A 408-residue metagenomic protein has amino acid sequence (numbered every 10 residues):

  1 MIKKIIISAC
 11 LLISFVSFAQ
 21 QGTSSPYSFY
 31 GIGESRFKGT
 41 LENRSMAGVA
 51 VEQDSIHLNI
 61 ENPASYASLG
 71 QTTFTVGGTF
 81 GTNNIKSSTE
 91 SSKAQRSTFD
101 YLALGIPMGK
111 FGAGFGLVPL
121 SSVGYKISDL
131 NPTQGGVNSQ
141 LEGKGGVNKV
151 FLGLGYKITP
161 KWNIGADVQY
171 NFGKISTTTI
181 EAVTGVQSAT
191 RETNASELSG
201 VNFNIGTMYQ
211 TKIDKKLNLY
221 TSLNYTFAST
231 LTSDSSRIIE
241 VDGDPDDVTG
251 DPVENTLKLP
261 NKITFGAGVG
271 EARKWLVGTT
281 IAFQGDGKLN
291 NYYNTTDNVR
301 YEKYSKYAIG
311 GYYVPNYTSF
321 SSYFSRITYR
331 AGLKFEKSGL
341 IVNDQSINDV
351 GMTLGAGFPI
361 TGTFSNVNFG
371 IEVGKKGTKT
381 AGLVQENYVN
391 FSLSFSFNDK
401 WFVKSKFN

Functional and structural regions predicted by a protein language model:
M1-P26, N408: Bacterial Sec-dependent N-terminal signal peptides
Q20-N408: Subset of outer-membrane beta-barrel
